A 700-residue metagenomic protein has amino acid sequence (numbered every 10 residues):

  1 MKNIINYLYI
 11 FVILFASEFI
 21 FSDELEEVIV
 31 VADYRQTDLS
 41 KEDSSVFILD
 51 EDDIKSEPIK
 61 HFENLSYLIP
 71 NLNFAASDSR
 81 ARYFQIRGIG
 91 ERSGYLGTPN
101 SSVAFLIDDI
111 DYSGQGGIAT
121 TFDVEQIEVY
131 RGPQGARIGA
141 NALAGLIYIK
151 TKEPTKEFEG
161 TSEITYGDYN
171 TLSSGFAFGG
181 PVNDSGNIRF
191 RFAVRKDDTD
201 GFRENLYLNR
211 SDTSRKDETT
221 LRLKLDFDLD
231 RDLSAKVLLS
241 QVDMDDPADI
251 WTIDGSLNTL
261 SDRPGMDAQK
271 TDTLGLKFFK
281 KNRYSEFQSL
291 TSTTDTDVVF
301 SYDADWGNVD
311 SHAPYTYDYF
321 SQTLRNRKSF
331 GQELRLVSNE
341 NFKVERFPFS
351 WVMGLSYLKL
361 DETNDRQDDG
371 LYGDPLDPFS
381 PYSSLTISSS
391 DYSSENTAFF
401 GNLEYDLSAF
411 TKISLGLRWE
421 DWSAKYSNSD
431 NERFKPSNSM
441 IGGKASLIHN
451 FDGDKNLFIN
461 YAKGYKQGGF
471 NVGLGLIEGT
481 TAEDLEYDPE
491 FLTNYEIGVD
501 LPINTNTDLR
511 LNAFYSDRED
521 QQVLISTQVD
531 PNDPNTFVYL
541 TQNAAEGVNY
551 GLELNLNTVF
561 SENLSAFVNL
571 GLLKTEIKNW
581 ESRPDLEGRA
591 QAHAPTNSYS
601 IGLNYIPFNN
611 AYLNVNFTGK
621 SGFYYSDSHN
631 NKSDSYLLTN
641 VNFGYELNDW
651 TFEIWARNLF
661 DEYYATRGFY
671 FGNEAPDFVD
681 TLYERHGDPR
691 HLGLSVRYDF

Functional and structural regions predicted by a protein language model:
E63, Y83-Q85, L106, V129 (+3 more regions): N-terminal periplasmic accessory domains that precede and gate Gram-negative outer-membrane beta-barrel machines
G94-Y95, S102-P133: Short acidic/polar hinge/loop motifs at secondary-structure boundaries that mediate gating or recognition
Y95, D243-S256, K359-T363, S423 (+5 more regions): Surface-exposed extracellular loop regions of Gram-negative outer-membrane beta-barrel proteins, predominantly
E159-T161, Y166-T199, R203, Y207-D246 (+9 more regions): Transmembrane beta-barrel wall of Gram-negative outer-membrane proteins
L225-R231, S240, L336-N339, P348-S350 (+6 more regions): Structural signature of Gram-negative outer-membrane beta-barrels, strongest in the C-terminal barrel of TonB-dependent
K277-N282, E286-A304, N450-A462, E486-E562 (+2 more regions): Membrane-embedded beta-barrel scaffold of Gram-negative outer-membrane proteins
V337-F342, V352-G354, D406-I413, Y515-D517 (+3 more regions): Gram-negative outer-membrane beta-barrel transporters
E519, A566, G619-Y624, Y645-F700: C-terminal beta-signal and adjacent terminal beta-strands/loops of Gram-negative outer-membrane beta-barrel proteins
